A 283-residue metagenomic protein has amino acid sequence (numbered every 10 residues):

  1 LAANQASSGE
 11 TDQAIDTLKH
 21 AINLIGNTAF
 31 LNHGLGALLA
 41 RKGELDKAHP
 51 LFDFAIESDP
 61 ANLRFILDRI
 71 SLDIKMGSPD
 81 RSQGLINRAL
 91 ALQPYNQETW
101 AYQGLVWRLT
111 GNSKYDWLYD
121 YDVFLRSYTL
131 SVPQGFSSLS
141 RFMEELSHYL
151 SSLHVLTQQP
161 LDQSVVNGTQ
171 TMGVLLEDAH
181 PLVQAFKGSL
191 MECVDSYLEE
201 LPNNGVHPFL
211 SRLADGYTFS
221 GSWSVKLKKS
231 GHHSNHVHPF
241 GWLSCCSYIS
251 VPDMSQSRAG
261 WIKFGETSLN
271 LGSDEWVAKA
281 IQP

Functional and structural regions predicted by a protein language model:
G26-N27, P60, Q93-Y95: Short coil turns that delineate tetratricopeptide repeat
W117-S211, H232: Non-heme Fe(II)/2-oxoglutarate
E177-M191, D195-P283: Catalytic core of non-heme Fe(II) oxygenases with the double-stranded beta-helix
